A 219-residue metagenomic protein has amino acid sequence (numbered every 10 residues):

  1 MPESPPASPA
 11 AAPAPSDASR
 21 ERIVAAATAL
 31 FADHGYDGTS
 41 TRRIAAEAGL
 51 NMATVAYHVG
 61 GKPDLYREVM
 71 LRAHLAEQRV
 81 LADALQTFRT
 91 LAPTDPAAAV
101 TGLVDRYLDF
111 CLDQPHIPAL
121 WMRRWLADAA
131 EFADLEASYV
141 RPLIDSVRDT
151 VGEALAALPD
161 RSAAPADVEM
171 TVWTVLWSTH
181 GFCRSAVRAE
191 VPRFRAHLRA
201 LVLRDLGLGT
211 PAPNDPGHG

Functional and structural regions predicted by a protein language model:
P2-A7, D109, D113, R141-R161 (+1 more regions): C-terminal peripheral helix-coil segments that are non-catalytic and often amphipathic
S19-T28, I44, V69-L81, V147: Generic hydrophobic, amphipathic alpha-helix propensity
R22, L30-D64, E68: Helix-turn-helix
D37-G38, P159-A164: Short, charged helix-capping/linker segments at alpha-helix termini
R72, L120-R124, S138, T174 (+1 more regions): Short acidic/histidine-centered micro-motifs embedded in hydrophobic/aromatic stretches that mark compact functional
L75-A82, A98, A119, A129-A157 (+3 more regions): Amphipathic alpha-helical packing segments from all-alpha helical-bundle domains
D83-D113, P165-V175: Hydrophobic alpha-helical connector segments
L112-D134, R184-A189: Amphipathic alpha-helical segments used for helix-helix packing
